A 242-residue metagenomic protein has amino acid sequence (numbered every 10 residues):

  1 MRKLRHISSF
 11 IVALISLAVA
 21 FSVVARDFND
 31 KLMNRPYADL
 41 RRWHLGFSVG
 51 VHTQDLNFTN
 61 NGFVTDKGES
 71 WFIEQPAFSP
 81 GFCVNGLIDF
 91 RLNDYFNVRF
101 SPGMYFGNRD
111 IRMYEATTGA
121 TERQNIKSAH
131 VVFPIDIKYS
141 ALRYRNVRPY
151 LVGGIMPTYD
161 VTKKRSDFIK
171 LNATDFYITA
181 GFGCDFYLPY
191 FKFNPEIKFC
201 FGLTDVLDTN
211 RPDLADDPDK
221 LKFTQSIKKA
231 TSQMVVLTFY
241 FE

Functional and structural regions predicted by a protein language model:
M1-D30, F239-E242: Bacterial Sec-dependent N-terminal signal peptides
V24-S79, Y240-E242: Short glycine/proline- and aromatic-enriched beta-strand/turn motifs that initiate or cap beta-hairpins
F28-K31, D66-F72, T117-T121, K163-S166 (+1 more regions): Extracytoplasmic loops and strand-loop junctions of Gram-negative outer membrane beta-barrel proteins
N34, D39-W43, V51-D55, L87-K163 (+1 more regions): Gram-negative (and chloroplast) outer-membrane scaffold detector with strong preference for beta-barrel transmembrane
Y37-D39, E74-F78, E122-A129, I169-T174 (+1 more regions): Replace "Gram-negative outer membrane beta-barrel proteins" with "bacterial and organellar outer membrane beta-barrel
H44, S79-C83, S128-P134, D175-T179 (+1 more regions): Transmembrane beta-barrel architecture of outer-membrane proteins
F58-V64, I111-T117, V161-I169, V206-L214: Outer-membrane beta-barrel translocator domains and adjoining extracellular loop/strand segments of Gram-negative
P189-E242: Predominantly the C-terminal beta-signal and adjacent terminal strand-loop region of outer-membrane beta-barrel
